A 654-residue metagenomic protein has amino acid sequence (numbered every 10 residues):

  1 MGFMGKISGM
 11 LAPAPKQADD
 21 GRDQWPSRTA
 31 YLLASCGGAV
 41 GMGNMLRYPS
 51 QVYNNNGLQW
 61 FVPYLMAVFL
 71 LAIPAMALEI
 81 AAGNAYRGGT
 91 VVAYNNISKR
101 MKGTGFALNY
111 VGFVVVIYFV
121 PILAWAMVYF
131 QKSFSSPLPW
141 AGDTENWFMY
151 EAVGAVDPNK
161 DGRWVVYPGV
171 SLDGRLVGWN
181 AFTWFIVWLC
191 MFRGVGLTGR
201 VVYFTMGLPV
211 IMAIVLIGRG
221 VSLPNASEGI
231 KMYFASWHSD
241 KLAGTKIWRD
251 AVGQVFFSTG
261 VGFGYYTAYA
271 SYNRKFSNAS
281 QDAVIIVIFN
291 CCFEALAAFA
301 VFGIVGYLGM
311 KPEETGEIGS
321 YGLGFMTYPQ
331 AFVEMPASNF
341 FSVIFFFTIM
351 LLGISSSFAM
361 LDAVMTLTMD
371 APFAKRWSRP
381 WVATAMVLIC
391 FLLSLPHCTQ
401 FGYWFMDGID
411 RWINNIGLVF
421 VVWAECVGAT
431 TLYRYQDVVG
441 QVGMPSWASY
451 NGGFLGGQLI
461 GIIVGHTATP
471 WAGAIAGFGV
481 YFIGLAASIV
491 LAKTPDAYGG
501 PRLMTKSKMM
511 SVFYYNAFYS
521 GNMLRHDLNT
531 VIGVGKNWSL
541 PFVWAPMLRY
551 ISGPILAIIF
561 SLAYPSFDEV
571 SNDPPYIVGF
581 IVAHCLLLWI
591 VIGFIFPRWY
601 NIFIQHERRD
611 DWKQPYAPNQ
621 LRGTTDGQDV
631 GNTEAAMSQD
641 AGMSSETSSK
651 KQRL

Functional and structural regions predicted by a protein language model:
G2-L46, A75-I80, Y94, G103 (+3 more regions): Membrane-interface "cap" regions at the ends of multi-pass membrane proteins
G9-W25, G199-M360, M365-L395, Q400-F405 (+3 more regions): Membrane-embedded translocation segments of transport machinery
P13, S27-M66, M191-L197, E228 (+9 more regions): Transmembrane helix-boundary motif of multi-pass solute transporters/channels
D19-R22, N54, A85-A107, I122-L189 (+10 more regions): Inter-helical loop and helix-membrane interface segments of multi-pass membrane transporters/permeases
R28, L33-S35, V40, P63-K99 (+2 more regions): Juxtamembrane transmembrane-helix boundary signature
L33-G43, V115, V120, V153-P158 (+6 more regions): Hydrophobic, membrane-embedded alpha-helices of multi-pass small-molecule transporters
P49-A67, G83, R87, S98-K99 (+12 more regions): Transmembrane helix-loop boundary segments of multi-pass membrane transporters
L395-H397, D407-G428, W447-A497, S539-Q628 (+1 more regions): A generic transmembrane alpha-helix motif of multi-pass inner-membrane proteins
